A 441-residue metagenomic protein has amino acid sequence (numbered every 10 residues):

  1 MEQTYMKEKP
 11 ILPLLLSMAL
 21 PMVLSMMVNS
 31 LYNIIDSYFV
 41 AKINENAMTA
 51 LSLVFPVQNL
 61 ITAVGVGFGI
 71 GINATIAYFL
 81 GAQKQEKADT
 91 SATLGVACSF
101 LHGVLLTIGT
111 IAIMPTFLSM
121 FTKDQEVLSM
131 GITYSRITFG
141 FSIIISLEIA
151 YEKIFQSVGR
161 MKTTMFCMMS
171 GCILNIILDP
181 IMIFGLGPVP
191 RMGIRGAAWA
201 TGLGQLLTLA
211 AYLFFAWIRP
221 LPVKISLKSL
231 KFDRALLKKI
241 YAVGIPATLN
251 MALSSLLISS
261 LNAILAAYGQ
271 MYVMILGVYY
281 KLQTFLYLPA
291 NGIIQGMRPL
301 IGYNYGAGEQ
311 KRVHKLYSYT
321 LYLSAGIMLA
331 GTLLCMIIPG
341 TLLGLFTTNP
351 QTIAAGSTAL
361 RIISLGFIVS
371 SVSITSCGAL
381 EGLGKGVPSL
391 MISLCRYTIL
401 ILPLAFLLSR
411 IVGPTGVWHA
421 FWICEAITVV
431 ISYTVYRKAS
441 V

Functional and structural regions predicted by a protein language model:
M1-A19, I76-I143, V189-I245, I301-G366 (+1 more regions): Short alpha-helical transmembrane segments in multi-pass integral membrane proteins
M6-Y38, K42-I43, N59-G71, T75 (+7 more regions): N-terminal transmembrane alpha-helices
S17-D36, I137, G171, G204-T208 (+4 more regions): Transmembrane helical elements of multi-pass membrane transporters/channels
M27, L31-T49, L118-Q125, I181-M192 (+4 more regions): Helix-terminus/linker motif at the lipid-water interface of multi-pass membrane proteins
M48-I108, A112, I145-T164, N262 (+2 more regions): Small-residue-rich hydrophobic transmembrane alpha-helices
L60-A63, T107, N175-P180, L209-L213 (+4 more regions): Hydrophobic transmembrane alpha-helices of multi-pass small-molecule transporters
G69, N73, T138-Q156, T164-C172 (+5 more regions): Short runs within selected transmembrane alpha-helices of multi-pass transporters and secretion channels
T110, K153, D179, I183 (+7 more regions): Structural signal for membrane-spanning alpha-helices in multi-pass inner-membrane proteins, emphasizing helix cores
